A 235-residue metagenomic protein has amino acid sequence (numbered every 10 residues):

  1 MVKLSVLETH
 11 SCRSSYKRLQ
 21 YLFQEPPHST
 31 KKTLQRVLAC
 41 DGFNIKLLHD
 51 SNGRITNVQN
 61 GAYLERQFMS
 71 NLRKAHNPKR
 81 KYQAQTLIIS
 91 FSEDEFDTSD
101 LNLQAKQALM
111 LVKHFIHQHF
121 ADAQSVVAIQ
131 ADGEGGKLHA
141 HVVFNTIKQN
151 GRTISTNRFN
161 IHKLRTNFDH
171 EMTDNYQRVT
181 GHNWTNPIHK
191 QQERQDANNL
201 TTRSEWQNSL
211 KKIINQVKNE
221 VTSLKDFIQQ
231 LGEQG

Functional and structural regions predicted by a protein language model:
M1-G235: N-terminal nicking endonuclease/strand-transfer module with a His-rich metal-binding environment and a catalytic Tyr
